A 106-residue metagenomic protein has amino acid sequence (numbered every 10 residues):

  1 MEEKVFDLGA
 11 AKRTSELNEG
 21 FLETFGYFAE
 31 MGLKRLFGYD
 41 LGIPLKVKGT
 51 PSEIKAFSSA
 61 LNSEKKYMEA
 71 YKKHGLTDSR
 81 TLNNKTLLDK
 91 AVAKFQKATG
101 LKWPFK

Functional and structural regions predicted by a protein language model:
E2-A10, T14-G20: Proteolytic processing junctions in secreted/extracellular precursors, especially proprotein convertase/trypsin-like
G20-G26: Extreme N-terminal regulatory/targeting segments of RNA polymerase sigma factors
G26-P44: Short, charge-rich amphipathic alpha-helices with coiled-coil/heptad character
G38-L61: Short, charge/polar-rich alpha-helical segments
T50, L76-D78, N84, A91: Intrinsically disordered, low-complexity coil/linker segments enriched for acidic/polar and small residues
E53, K90-A93, T99-K106: Extended terminal accessory/targeting regions
A56-Y71, A91, A98: Non-transmembrane amphipathic alpha-helical segments
A70-L82, W103: Charged, low-complexity interaction regions
